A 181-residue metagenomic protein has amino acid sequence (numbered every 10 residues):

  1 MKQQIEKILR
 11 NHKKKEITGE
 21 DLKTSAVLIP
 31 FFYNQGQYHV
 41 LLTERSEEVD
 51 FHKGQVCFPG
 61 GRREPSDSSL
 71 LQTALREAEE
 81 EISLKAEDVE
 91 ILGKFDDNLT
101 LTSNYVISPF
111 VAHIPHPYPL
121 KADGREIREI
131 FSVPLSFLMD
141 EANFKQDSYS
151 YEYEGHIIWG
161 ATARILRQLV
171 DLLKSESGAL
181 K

Functional and structural regions predicted by a protein language model:
M1-D21: Entry/capping segment at the start of metal-dependent catalytic domains with acidic active-site entry clusters
K2, I158-A163: Short glycine/proline-enriched turn or capping motifs at secondary-structure junctions
E16-F58: N-terminal strand-loop-strand
I17-K23, E152-W159: Structural motif
E48, R63-E154, I158, L172 (+1 more regions): Unchanged
T162-V170: Buried hydrophobic packing segments
